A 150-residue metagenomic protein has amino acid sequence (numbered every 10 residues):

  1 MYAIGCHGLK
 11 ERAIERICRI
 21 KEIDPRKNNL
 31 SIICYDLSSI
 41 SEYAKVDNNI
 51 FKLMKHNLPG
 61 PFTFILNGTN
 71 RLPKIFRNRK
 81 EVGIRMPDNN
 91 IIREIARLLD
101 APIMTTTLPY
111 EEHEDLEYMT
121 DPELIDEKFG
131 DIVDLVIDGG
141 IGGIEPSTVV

Functional and structural regions predicted by a protein language model:
M1-V150: Active-site-adjacent structural elements in enzyme catalytic cores
